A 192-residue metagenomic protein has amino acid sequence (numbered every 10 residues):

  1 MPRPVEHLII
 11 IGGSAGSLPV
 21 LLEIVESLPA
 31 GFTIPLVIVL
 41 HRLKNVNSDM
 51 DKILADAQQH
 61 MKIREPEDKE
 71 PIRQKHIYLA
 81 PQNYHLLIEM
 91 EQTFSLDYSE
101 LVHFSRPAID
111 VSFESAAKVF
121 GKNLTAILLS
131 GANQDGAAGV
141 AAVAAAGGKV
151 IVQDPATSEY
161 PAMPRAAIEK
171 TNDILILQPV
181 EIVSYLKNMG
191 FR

Functional and structural regions predicted by a protein language model:
M1-R192: Conserved acid/base catalytic micro-environments in cytosolic active-site loops
